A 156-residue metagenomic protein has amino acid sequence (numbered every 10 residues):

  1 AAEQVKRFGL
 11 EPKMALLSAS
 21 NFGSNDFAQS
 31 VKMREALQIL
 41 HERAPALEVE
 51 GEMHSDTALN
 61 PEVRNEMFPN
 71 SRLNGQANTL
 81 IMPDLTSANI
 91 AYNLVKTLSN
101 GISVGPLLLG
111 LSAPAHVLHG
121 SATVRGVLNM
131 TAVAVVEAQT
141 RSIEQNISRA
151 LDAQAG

Functional and structural regions predicted by a protein language model:
A1-G51: Glycine-rich phosphate/diphosphate-binding loop of Rossmann-like nucleotide-binding domains
I39-A155: Glycine-rich phosphate/nucleotide-binding loop
